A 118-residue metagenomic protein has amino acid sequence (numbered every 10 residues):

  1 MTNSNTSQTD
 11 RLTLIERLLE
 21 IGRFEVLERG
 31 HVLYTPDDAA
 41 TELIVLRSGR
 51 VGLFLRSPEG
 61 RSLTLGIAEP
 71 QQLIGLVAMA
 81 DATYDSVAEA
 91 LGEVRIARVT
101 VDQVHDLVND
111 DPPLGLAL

Functional and structural regions predicted by a protein language model:
M1-V32, L73-I74, A78-D81, D110-A117: Cyclic nucleotide-binding regulatory module and flanking cytosolic helices
G22, A40-T41: Short loop/turn microsegments at loop-to-beta-strand junctions
G30, T41-F54, E69-Q71: Glycine- and acidic-residue-biased ligand/ion/polar-headgroup-sensing regions
V32-D38: Short phosphate-coordinating micro-motif centered on Lys-Gly-acidic
L33, T64-G66: Local beta-strand/beta-hairpin segments that build beta-sheet-rich folds
L46, P58, E89-L91: A short, compositionally biased micro-patch
V51-L63: A short beta-strand-loop-beta hairpin characteristic of the jelly-roll/cupin
G66-L118: Cyclic-nucleotide recognition modules
